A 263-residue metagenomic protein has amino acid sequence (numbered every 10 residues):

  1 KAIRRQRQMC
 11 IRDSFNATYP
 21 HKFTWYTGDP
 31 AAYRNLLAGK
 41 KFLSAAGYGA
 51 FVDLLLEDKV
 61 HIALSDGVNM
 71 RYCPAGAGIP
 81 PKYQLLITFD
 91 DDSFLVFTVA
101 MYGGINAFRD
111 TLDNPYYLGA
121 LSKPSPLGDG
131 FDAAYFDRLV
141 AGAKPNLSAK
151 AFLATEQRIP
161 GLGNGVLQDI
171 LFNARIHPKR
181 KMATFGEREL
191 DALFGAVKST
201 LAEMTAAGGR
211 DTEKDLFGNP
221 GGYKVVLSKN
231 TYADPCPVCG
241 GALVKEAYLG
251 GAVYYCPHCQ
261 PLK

Functional and structural regions predicted by a protein language model:
K1-R7, I11: Single conserved hydrophobic/aromatic residue that forms the stacking wall/gate of nucleotide- or nucleobase-binding
Q6, F42, G49-F51, H61 (+1 more regions): A common structural microfeature
S14-Y33, A38, L43-A46, F51 (+2 more regions): Basic, nucleic-acid-binding surfaces and adjacent catalytic neighborhoods in DNA/RNA-processing proteins
G47-L55, V60, D66-V68: Glycine-rich, N-terminal phosphate-binding loop and its surrounding beta-alpha-beta segment
V52-L56, I87-T88, Y254: Generic recognition of long tandem-repeat/solenoid scaffolds
L56-E57, G78, Y248-L249: Short glycine/proline-enriched turns and hinge-like loops at secondary-structure junctions
D58, F89-D91, G250: Acidic/polar residues in short coil/turn loops that connect beta-strands within repeat-based beta-sheet scaffolds
I62-L162, V166-N173: Phosphate/anion-contacting hairpin/loop surfaces
